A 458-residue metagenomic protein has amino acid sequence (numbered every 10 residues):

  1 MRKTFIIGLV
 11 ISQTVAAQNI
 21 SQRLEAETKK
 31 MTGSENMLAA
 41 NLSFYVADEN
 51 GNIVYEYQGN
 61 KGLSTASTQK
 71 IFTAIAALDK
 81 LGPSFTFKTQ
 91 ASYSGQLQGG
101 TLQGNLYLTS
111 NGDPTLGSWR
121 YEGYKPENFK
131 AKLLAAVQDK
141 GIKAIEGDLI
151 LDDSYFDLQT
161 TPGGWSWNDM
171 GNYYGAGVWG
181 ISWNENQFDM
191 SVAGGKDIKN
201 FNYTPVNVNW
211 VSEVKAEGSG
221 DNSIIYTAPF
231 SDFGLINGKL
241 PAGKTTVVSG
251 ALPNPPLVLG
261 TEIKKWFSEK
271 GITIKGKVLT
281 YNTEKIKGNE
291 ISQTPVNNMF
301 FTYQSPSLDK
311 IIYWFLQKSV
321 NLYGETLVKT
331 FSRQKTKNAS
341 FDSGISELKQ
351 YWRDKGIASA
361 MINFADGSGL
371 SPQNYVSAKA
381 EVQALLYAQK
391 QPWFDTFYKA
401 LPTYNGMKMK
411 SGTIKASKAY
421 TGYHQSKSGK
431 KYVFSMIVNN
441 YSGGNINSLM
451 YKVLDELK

Functional and structural regions predicted by a protein language model:
M1-Q22: Bacterial Sec-dependent N-terminal signal peptides
Q18-G62, K88, A135-G141, E456: Beta-lactamase-like hydrolase cores
E49-N50, K196, K427: Short, ordered coil/turn segments that flank beta-strands lining enzyme active or ligand-binding pockets
G51, K70-A77, L149, I181 (+5 more regions): Residue-level preference for non-acidic, small/hydrophobic
V54-E56, V137, G288, P306 (+2 more regions): Small-residue-rich helix-loop
E56-A76, K80: Short active-site loop at a secondary-structure junction that contains or immediately precedes the catalytic residue(s)
K80-A358: Conserved serine DD-peptidase/penicillin-binding transpeptidase domain and beta-lactam-recognizing active-site
